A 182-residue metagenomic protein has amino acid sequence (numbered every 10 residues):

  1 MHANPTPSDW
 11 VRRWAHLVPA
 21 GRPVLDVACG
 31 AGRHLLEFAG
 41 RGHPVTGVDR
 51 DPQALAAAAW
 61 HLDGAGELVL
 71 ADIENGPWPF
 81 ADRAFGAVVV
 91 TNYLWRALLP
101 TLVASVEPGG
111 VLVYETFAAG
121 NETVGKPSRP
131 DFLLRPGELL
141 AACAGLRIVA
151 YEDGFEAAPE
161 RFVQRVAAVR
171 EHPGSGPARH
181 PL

Functional and structural regions predicted by a protein language model:
M1-P19: S-adenosyl-L-methionine
A28-G30: Class I SAM-dependent methyltransferase "Motif I" SAM/SAH-binding loop
P44-D49: Conserved SAM-binding motif I beta-strand of class I
D51-Q53: Conserved SAM/SAH-binding beta-strand->alpha-helix loop
A58-A59: Conserved SAM-binding loop
G64-N75: Conserved SAM-binding strand-loop segment of SAM-dependent methyltransferases
W78-A87: A short acidic, Gly/Pro-enriched loop at the edge of an enzyme's catalytic core that lines a small-molecule cofactor
G110-F117: Conserved beta-strand signature within the Rossmann-like core of class I S-adenosyl-L-methionine
